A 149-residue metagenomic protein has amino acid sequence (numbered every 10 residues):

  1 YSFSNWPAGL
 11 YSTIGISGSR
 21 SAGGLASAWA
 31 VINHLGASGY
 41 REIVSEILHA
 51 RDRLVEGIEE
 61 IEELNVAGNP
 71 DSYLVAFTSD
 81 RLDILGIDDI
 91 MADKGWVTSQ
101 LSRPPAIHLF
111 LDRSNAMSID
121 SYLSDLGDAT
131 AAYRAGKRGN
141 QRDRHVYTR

Functional and structural regions predicted by a protein language model:
Y1-D71, T78-D80, R149: Active-site C-terminal subdomain of aminotransferase-like
R41-V44, R51-R53, E60-E62, S72 (+1 more regions): Non-catalytic terminal extensions of PLP-dependent enzymes
